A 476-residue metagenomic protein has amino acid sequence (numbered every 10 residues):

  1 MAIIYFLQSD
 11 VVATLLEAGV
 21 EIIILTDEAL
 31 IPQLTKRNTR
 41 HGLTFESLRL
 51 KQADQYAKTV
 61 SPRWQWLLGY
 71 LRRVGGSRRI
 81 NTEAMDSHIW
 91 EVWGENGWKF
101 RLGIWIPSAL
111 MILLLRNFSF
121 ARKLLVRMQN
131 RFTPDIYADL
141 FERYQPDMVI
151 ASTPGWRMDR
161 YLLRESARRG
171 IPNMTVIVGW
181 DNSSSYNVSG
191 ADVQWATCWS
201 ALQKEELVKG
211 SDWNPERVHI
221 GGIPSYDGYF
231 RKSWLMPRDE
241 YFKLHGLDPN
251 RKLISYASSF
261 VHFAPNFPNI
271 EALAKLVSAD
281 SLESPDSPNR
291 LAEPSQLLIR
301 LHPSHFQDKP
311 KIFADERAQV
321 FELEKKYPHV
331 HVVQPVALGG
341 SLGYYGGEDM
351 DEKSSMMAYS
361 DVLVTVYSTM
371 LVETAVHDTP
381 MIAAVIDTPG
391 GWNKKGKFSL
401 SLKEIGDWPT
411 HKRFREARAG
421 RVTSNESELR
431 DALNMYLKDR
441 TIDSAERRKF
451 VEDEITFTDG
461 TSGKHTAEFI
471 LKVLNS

Functional and structural regions predicted by a protein language model:
M1-S9, G76-N81, A151, F263-P265: A short, glycine/small-residue-rich beta-strand->loop->alpha-helix junction that serves as a flexible
Q8-A13, Y226-G343, T423, S462: Conserved catalytic-core segment of nucleotide-activated headgroup transferases in glycan assembly
A18, I23-Y137: Conserved N-terminal ligand/cofactor-binding loop architecture of enzyme catalytic domains
Q129-N130, I177, A191-E271, P285 (+5 more regions): A nucleotide-sugar donor-handling region in carbohydrate enzymes
I136, F141, K311-V372, V376-H377: Donor nucleotide-activated moiety binding/catalytic core segment of transferases that use nucleotide-activated donors
F141, Q145-I150, T379: Proline-aspartate-enriched helix->loop->beta-strand connector
G190-V193, W213-P215, T369-I455: Catalytic binding pocket for nucleotide-activated donors in carbohydrate/polymer assembly enzymes
D459-S476: C-terminal alpha-helical cap of glycosyltransferases
